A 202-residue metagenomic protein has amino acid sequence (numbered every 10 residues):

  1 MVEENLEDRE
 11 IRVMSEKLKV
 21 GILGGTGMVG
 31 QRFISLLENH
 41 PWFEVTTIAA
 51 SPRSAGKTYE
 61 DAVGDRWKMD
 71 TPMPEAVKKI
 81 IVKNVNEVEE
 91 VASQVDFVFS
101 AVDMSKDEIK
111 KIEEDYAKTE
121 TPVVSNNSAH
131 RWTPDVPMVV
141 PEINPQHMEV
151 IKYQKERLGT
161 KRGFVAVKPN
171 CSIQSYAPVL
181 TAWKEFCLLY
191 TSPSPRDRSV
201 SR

Functional and structural regions predicted by a protein language model:
T26: N-terminal Rossmann NAD(P)H-binding glycine-rich loop of SDR-like oxidoreductase domains
G30: N-terminal Rossmann-fold NAD(P) dinucleotide-binding loop
N39, V45-A76: Glycine-rich phosphate-binding loop and adjoining beta1-alpha1-beta2 segment of Rossmann-like nucleotide-binding folds
D70-K110: A structured beta-alpha segment of the ubiquitous adenosine-cofactor-binding alpha/beta core
I109-P122, N126-L158: Rossmann-fold NAD(P)-binding glycine/threonine-rich loop
Q174-L189: Oxidoreductase and adenylate-handling cofactor-binding alpha/beta cores
Y190-D197: Conserved small/polar residues in nucleotide/adenosyl-binding loops
